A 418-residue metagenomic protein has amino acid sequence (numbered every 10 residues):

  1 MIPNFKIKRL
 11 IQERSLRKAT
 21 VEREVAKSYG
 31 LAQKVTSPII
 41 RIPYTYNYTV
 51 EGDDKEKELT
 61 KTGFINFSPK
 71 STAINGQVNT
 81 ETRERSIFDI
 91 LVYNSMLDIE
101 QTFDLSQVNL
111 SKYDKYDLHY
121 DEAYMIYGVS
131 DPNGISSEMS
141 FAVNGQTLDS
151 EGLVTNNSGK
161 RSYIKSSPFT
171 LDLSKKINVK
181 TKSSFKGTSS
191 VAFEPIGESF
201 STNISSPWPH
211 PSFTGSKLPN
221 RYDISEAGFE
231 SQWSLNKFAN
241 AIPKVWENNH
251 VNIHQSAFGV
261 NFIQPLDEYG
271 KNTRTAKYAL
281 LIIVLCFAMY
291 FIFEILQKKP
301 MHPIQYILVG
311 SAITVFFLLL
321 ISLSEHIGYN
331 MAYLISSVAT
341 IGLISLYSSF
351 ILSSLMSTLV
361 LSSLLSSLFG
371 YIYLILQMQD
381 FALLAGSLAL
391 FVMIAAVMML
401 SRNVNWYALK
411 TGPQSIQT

Functional and structural regions predicted by a protein language model:
M1-N4: Hydrophobic membrane-insertion alpha-helices, especially the h-region of bacterial N-terminal signal peptides
K6-G30: Alpha-helical transmembrane signal-anchor/signal-peptide segments
L10-E13, R17, L91, L280 (+2 more regions): Catalytic cores of large soluble enzymes that bind and process phosphate-bearing ligands
L16, L31-V35, V108, D380 (+1 more regions): Intrinsically disordered or highly flexible coil/loop and linker segments, enriched in small and charged/polar residues
L16, T20, K27, D53-S256: Soluble non-transmembrane domains of integral membrane proteins
R23-V50: Short extracytoplasmic
N249-I283, H302-P303: Cytosolic-side membrane-insertion boundary helix
L280-T418: Generic detector of multi-pass transmembrane helix bundles and their immediately adjacent loops in polytopic membrane
